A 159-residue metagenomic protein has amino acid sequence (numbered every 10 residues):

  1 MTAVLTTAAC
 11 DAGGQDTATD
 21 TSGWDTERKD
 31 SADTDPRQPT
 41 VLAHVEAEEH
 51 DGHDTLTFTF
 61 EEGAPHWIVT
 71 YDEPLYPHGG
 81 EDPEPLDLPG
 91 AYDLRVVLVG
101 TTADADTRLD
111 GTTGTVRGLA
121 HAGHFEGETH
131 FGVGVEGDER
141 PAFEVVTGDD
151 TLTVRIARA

Functional and structural regions predicted by a protein language model:
M1-T2: Sec-dependent N-terminal signal peptides
L5-A9: C-terminal motif of bacterial Sec signal peptides marking the signal peptidase cleavage site
D11-A159: Signal-peptide-cleaved, periplasmic/extracellular N-terminal interaction regions immediately downstream of the signal
